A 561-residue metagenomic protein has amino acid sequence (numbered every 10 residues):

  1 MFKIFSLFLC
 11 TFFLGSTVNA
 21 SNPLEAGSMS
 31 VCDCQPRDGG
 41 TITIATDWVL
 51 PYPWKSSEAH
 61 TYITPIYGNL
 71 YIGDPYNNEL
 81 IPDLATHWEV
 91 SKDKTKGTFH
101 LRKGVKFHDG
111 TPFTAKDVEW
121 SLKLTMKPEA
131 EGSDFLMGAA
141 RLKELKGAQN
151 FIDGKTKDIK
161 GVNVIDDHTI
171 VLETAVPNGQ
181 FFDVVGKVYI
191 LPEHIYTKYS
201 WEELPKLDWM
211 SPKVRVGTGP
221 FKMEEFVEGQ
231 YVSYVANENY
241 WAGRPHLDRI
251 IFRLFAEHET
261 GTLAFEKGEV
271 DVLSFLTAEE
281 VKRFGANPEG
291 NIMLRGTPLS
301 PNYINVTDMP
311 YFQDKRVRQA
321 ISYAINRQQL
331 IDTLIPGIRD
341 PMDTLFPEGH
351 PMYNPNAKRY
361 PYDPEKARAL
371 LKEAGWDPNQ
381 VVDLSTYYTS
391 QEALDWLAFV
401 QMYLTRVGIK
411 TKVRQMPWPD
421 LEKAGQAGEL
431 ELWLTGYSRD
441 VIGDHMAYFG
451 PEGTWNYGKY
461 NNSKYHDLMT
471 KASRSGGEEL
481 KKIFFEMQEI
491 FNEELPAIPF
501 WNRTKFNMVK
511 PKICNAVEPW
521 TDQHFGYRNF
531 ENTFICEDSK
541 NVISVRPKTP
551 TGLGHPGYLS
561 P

Functional and structural regions predicted by a protein language model:
N22-L24, S28, T43-K92, K123 (+1 more regions): N-terminal lobe/hinge region of extracytoplasmic solute-binding protein
L24-A26, V227, A324-Y353, Y388 (+2 more regions): Detector for C-terminal structural segments
T43, T114-K123, D167-E173, P177 (+10 more regions): Alpha-helical secondary-structure segments
A45-T64, L84, T111, S133-D134 (+4 more regions): A structural "hinge/loop" feature
D74-P75, N178-P245, R249, E259 (+3 more regions): Gly/Pro-rich hinge or "lid" segments in bacterial periplasmic/extracellular proteins
H87-M137, V171, G261-A264, Y311: Aromatic- and charge-enriched surface segment that lines or borders ligand/interaction sites
E119, D134-K198: Surface-exposed binding/hinge segments that line and control ligand-binding clefts or catalytic entry sites
L124, W209-P212, N237-R283, K410-K412: Ligand-site clamp/hinge motif
